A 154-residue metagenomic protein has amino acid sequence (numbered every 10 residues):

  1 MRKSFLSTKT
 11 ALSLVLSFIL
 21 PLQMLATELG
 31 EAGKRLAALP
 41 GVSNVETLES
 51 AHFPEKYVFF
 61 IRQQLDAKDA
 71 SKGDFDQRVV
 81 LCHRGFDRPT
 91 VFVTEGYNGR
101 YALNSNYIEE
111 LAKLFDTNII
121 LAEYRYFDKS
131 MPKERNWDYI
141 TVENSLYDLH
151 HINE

Functional and structural regions predicted by a protein language model:
R2-L14: Bacterial N-terminal signal peptides that target proteins for export
A11-Q23: Bacterial N-terminal signal peptides
A26-T117: Catalytic-loop region of hydrolases
I108, R135-Y139: Short secondary-structure boundary/capping segments
A112-K129: Conserved alpha/beta-hydrolase
M131-K133: Conserved catalytic-core motifs of eukaryotic protein kinase domains, centered on the activation segment
Y139-E154: Alpha/beta-hydrolase active-site loop
